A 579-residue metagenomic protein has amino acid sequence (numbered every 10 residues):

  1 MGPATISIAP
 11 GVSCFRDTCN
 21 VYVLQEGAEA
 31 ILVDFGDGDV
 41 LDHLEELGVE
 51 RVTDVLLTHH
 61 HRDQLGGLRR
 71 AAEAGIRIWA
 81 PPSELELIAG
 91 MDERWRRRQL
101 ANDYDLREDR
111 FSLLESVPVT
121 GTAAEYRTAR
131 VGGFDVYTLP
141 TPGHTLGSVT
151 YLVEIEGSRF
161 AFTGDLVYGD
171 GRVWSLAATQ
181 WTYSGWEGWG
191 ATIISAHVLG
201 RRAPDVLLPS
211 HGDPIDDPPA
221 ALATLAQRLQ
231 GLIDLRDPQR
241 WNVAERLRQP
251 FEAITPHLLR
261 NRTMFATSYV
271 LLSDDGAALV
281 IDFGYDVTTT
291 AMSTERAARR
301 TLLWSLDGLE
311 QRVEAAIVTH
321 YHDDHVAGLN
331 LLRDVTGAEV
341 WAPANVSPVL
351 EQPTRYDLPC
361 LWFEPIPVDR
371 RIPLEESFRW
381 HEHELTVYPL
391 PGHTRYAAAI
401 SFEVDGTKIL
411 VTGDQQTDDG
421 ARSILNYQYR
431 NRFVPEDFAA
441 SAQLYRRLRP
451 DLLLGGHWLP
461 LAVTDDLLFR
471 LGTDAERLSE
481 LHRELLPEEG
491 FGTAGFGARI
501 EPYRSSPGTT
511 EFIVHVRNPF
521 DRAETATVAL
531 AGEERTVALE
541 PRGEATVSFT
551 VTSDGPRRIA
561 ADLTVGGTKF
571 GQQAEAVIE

Functional and structural regions predicted by a protein language model:
G2-L47, T150-L166, F251-W304, A399-D418: Conserved beta-strand hairpin/beta-sheet module of binuclear metal-dependent hydrolase folds, prominently
V12, G38-R130, V287-T289, A297-R379: Active-site HxH/HxHxD metal-binding segment of metal-dependent hydrolases
A30-I31, Y126-V131, D135-T224, L229 (+3 more regions): Metallo-beta-lactamase
D216-A253, L461-T509: Binuclear metal-ion centers of metallo-dependent hydrolases, dominated by the metallo-beta-lactamase
V514-F520: Asparagine-centered strand-capping/turn motif at beta-strand->loop junctions
D521-A526: Short acidic/proline- and small/hydrophobic-mixed sequence motifs that coincide with surface turns and coil-to-beta
A531-P556: Intrinsically disordered, low-complexity Pro/Gly/Ser/Thr-rich segments with frequent PxxP/GP/PP motifs and embedded
D554-E579: Terminal connector regions
